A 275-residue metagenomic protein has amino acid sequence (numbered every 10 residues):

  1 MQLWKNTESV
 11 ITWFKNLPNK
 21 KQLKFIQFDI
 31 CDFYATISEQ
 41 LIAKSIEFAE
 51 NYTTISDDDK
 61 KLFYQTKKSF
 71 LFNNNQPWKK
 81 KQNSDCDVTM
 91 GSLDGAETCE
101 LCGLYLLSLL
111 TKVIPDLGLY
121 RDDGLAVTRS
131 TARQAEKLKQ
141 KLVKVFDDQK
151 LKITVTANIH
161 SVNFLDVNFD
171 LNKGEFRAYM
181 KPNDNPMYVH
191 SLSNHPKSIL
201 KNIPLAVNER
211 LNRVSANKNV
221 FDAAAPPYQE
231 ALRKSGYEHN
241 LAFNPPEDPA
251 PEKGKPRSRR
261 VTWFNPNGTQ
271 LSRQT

Functional and structural regions predicted by a protein language model:
M1-T275: Charged structural interfaces that engage phosphate-rich ligands and support phosphoryl-transfer chemistry
